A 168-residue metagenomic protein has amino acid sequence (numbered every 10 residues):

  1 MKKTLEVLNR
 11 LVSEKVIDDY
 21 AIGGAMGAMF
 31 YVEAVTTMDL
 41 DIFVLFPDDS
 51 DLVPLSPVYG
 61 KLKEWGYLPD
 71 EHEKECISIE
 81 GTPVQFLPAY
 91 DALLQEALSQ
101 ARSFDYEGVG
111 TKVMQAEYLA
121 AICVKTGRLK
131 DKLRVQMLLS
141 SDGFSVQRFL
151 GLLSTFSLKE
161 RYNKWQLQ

Functional and structural regions predicted by a protein language model:
M1-Q168: Compositionally biased terminal segments of proteins
